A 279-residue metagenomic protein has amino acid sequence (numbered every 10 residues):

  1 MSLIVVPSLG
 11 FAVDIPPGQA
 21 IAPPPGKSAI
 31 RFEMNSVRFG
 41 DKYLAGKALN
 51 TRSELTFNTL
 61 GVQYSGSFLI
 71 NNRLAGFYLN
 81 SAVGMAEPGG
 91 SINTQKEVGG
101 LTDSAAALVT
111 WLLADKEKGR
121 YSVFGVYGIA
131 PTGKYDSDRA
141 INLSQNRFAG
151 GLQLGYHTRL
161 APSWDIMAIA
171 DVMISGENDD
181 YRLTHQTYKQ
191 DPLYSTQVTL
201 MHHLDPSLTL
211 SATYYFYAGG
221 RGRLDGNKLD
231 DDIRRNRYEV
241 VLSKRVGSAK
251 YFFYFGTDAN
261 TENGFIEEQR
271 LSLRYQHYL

Functional and structural regions predicted by a protein language model:
G18-G26, F68-A75, L113-Y121, L160-W164 (+2 more regions): Short loop/turn motifs that connect adjacent beta-strands in outer-membrane beta-barrel proteins
G26, E54-L60, V98-S104, R120 (+4 more regions): Residues that define the transmembrane beta-barrel architecture of outer-membrane proteins
A29-E33, G76-Y78, Y121-G125, D165-I169 (+4 more regions): Residue-level detector of the transmembrane beta-barrel scaffold of outer-membrane proteins
F32, V62-G66, A106-L112, V126 (+6 more regions): Residues on the lipid-exposed face of transmembrane beta-strands in outer-membrane beta-barrel proteins
M34-G40, S81-E87, L112, G128-K134 (+6 more regions): Transmembrane beta-strands of outer-membrane beta-barrel pores
S36-T59, T94, I141: Surface-exposed strand-loop-strand hairpins of Gram-negative outer-membrane beta-barrel proteins
F39-A45, L49-N50, Q186-L279: Outer membrane beta-barrel transmembrane domains
M85-H185, K189: Outer-membrane pore/translocation modules
